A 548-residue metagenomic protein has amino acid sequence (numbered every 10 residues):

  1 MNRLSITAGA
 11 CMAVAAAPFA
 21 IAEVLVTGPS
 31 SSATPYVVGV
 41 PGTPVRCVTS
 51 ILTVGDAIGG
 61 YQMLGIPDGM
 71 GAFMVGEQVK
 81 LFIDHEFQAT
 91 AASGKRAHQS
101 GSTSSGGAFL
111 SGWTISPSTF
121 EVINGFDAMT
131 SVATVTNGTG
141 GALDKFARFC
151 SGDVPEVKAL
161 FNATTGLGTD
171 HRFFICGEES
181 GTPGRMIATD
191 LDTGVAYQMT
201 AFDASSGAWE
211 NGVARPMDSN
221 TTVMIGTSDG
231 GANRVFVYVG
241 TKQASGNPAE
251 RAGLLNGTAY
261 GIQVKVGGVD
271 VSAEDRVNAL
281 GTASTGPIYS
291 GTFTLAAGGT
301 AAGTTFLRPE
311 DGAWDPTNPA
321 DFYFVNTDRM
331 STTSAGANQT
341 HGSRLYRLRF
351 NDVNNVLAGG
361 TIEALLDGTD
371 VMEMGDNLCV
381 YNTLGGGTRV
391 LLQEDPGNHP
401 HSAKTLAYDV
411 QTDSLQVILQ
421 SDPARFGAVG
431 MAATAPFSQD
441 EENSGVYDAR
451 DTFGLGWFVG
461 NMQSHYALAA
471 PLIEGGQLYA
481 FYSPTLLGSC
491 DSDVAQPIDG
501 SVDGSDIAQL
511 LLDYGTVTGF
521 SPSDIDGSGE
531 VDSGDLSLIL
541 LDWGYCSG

Functional and structural regions predicted by a protein language model:
M1-I6, G226, G240, G515: Intrinsically disordered/low-complexity terminal segments and short unstructured peptides
N2-I21: Gram-negative bacterial Sec-dependent N-terminal signal peptides
I6, A204, G299, A433 (+3 more regions): Generic hydrophobic alpha-helical membrane-segment signal
I6-M12, A57, N354, A424 (+4 more regions): A generic structural micro-environment signature that highlights single residues at secondary-structure boundaries
A22-L487: Sequence/structural signature of beta-propeller domains
L487-G548: Cellulosome-associated attachment modules in secreted, modular CAZymes
